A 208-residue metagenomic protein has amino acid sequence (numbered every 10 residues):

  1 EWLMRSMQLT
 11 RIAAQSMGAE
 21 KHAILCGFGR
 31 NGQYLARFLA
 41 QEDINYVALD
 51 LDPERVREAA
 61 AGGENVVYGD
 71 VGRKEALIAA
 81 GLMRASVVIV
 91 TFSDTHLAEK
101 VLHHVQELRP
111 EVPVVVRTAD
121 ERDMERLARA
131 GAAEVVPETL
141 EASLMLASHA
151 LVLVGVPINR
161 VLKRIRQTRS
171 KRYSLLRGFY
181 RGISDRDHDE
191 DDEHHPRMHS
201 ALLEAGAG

Functional and structural regions predicted by a protein language model:
E1-G208: Cytosolic regulatory regions of ion transport systems
